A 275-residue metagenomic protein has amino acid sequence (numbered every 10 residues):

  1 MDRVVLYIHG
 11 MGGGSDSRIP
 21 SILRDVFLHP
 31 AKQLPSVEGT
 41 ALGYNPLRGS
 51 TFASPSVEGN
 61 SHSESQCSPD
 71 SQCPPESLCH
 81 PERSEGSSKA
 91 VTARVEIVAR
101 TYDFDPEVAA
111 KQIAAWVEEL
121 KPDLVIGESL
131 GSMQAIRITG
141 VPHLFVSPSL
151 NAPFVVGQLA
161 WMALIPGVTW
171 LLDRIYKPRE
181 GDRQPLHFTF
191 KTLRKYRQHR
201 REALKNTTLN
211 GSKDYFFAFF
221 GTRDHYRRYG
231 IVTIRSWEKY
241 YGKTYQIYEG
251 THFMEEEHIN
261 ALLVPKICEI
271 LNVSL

Functional and structural regions predicted by a protein language model:
M1, H29-R94, L275: Intrinsic disorder/low-complexity segments
D2-A31: Short, surface-exposed "cap/lid" segments of acyl-processing enzymes
R94-V108: A short beta-strand-loop structural module common to alpha/beta enzyme folds
A110-L120: Short, well-structured alpha-helical segments in soluble
D123-I126, L144: Residue in the alpha/beta-hydrolase core beta-strand immediately N-terminal to the catalytic nucleophile
I126-A135: Gly/Ala-rich beta-loop-alpha elbow adjacent to hydrolase catalytic centers
I138-T139: Aromatic pocket-lining residues of Rossmann-like dinucleotide-binding sites
P142-L275: The alpha/beta-hydrolase serine catalytic core
